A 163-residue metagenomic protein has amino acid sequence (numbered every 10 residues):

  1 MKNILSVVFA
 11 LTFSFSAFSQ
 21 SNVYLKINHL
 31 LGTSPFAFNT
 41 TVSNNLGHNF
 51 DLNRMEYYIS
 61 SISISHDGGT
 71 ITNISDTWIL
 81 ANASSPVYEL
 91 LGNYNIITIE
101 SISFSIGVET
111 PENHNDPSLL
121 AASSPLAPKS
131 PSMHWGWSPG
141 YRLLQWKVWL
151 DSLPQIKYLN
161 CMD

Functional and structural regions predicted by a protein language model:
M1-L25: Bacterial Sec-dependent N-terminal signal peptides
Q20-D163: A short, solvent-exposed, low-complexity linear motif enriched for acidic/polar residues with Pro/Gly/Ser/Thr
